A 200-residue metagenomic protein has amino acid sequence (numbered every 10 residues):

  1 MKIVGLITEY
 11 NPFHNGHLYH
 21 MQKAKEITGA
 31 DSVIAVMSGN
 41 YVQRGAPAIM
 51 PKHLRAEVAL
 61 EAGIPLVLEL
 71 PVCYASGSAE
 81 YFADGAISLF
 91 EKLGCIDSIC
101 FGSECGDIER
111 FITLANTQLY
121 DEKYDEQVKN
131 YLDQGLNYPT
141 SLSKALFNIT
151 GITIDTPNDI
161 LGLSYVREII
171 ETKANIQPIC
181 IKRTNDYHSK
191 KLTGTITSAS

Functional and structural regions predicted by a protein language model:
M1-R55: N-terminal catalytic cores of NTP/NDP-binding nucleotidyl/phosphoryl-transfer enzymes
T8, V42-Q43, A59, C73-Y74 (+1 more regions): Short, contiguous strand/loop micro-motifs
H14, A59, V166: Divalent metal-coordination and catalytic microenvironments
K25-E26, L60, I87, E91-K92: Non-catalytic positions within long, well-ordered alpha-helices that form the structural scaffold/packing of enzyme
D31, P65, D97: Receiver (REC) domain switch/active-site residues of two-component response regulators
A56-P71: A glycine-rich helix N-cap at a beta->alpha junction
E69-S200: Active-site cores that bind ATP or allylic diphosphates and position pyrophosphate for catalysis
